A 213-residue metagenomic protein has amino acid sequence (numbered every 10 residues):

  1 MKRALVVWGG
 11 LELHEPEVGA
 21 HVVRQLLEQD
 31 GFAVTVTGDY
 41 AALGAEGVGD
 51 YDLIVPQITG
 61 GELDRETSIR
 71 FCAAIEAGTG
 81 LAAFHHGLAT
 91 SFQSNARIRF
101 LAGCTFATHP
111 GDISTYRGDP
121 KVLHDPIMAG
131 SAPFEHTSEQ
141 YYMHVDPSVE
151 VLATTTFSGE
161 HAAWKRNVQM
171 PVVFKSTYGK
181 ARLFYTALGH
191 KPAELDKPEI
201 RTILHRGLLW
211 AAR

Functional and structural regions predicted by a protein language model:
M1-R3, Q29, W164-V168, T177-R213: Extracellular ligand-binding/catalytic regions of CAZymes and related secreted enzymes and adhesion modules
R3-V7, E12-S91: Helical hinge/lid and interdomain linker segments adjacent to catalytic or ligand-binding clefts that mediate domain
V7, T37, L152-T154, T186: Hydrophobic residues at beta-strand termini and immediately following loops that shape nucleotide-binding pockets
L11-E12, G61, L88-A89, F157-G159 (+2 more regions): Short, solvent-exposed loop/turn segments at secondary-structure junctions
L27-D30, T35, D50, A107-G179: Catalytic beta-strand/loop cores that center a nucleophilic Ser/Cys/Thr and support acyl-enzyme chemistry
E62-G130: A glycine-rich, often tryptophan-bearing local segment used as a flexible ligand/cofactor-contacting loop or short
G80-A82, E150, R182: Proline-centered loop/turn at the N-terminus of a beta-strand
I98-T105, F134-E135, E139-E150, I200-R213: Oxidoreductase and adenylate-handling cofactor-binding alpha/beta cores
